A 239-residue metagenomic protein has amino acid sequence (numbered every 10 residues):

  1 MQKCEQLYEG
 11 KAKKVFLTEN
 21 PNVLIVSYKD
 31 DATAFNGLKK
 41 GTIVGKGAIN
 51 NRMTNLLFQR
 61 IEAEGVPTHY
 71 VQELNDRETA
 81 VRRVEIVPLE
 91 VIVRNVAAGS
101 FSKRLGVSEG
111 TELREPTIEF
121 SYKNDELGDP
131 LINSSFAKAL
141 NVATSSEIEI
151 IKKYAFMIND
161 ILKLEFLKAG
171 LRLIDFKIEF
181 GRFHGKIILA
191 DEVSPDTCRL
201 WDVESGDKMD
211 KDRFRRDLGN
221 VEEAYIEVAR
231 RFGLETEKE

Functional and structural regions predicted by a protein language model:
Q2-S121, F232: Active-site loop/lid in soluble adenylation, ligation, and acyl-transfer enzymes
L38-A48, L131-Y154: Short histidine-centered catalytic/ligand-binding loop motif
I49, T111, T117, S121-D129 (+3 more regions): An exposed, glycine/acidic-rich loop-and-rim segment of catalytic or binding clefts
V71-R77, L167-G181: A short glycine-rich, hydrophobically flanked beta-strand micro-motif that places a catalytic Asp/Glu for divalent metal
V93, L173-D191: Conserved metal-phosphate-binding beta-hairpin within the catalytic cores of diverse ATP-dependent phosphoryl-transfer
T111, P116-G128, N159-G170, V193-R199: Phosphate-binding core of ATP-grasp and ATP-grasp-like enzymes
T111, V193-E239: C-terminal helix-cap and adjacent tail motif
V142-I174: A long amphipathic alpha-helix within ATP-dependent nucleotide-binding catalytic cores
